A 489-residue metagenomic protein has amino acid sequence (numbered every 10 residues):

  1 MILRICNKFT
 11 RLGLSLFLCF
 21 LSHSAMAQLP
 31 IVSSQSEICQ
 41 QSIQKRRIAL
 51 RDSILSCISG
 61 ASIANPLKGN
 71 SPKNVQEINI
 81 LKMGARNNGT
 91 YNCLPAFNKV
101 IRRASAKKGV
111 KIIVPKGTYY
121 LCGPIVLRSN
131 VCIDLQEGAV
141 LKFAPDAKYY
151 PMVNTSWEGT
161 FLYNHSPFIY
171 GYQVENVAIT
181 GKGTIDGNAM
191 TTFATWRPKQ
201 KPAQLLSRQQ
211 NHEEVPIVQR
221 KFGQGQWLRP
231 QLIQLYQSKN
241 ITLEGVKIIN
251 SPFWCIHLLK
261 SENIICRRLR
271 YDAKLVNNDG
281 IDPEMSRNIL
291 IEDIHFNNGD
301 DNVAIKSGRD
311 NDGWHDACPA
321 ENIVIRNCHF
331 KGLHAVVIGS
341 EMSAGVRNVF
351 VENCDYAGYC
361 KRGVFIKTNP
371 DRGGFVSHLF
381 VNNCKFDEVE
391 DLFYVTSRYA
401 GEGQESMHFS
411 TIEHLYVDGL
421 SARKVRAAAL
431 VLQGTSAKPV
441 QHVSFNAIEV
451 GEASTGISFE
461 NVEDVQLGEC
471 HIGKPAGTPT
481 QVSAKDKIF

Functional and structural regions predicted by a protein language model:
M1-R11: Positively charged n-region of N-terminal signal peptides that target proteins for export
I5-C6, L16-L21, A25-F489: Extracellular/periplasmic carbohydrate-active domains that bind, remodel, or depolymerize complex polysaccharides
